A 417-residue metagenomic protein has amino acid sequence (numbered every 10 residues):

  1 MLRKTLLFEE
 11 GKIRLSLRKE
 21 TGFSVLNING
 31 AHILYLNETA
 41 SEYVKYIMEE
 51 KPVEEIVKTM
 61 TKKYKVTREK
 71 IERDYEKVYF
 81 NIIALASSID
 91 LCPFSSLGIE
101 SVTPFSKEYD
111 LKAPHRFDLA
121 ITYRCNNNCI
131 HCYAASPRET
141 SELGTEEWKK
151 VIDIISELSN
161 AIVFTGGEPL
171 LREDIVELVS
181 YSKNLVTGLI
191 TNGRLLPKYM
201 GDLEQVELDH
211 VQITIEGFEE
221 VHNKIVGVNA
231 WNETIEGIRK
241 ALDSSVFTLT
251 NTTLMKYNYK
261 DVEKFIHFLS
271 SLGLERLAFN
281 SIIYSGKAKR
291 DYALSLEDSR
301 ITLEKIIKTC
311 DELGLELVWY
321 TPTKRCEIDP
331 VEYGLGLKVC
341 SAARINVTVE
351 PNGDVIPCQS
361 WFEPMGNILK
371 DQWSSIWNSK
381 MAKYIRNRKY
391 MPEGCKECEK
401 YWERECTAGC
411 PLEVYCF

Functional and structural regions predicted by a protein language model:
M1-Y46, E108: Acidic, low-complexity/disordered tracts enriched in E/D and polar residues
L7, V355, S360-F417: Flexible mid-to-C-terminal extensions adjoining Fe-S/redox cofactors in radical SAM and related proteins
R14-L15, V66, L143, Q205 (+5 more regions): Radical SAM enzyme [4Fe-4S]-AdoMet core and its adjacent flexible, acidic and glycine-rich loops/tails across
Y46-E55: Short capping segments at the starts of secondary-structure elements
E55, K63, R68-L85, P93-D209: Conserved alpha-helical substructure of the radical SAM core
Y75-S101, D311, P351-W377: A broadly conserved sequence feature marking short terminus-proximal activation segments in nucleic acid-centric
F94-A113, P322-D329, M365-P392: Short, charged low-complexity linear segments at domain edges
I121-N128, A343, C395, Y401-E405: Cysteine-centered iron-sulfur cluster-binding motifs in ferredoxin-type domains/subunits of redox enzymes
